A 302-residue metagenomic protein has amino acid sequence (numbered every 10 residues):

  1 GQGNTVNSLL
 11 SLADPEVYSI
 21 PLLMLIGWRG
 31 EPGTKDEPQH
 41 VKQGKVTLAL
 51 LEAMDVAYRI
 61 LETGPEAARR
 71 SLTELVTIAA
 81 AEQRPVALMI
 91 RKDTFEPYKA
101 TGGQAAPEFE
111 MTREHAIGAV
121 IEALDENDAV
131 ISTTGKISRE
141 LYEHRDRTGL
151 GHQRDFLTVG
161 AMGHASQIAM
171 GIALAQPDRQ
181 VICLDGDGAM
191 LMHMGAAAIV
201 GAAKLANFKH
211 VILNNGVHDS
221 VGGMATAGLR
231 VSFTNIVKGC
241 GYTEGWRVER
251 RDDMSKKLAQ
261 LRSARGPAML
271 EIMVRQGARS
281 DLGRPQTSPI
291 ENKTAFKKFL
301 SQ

Functional and structural regions predicted by a protein language model:
G1-E62, E66-I90, E96-Y98, N207-K209: N-terminal alpha/beta PP-like core and its mobile active-site loop of ThDP/TPP-dependent enzymes
Q2-T5, E62-L72, F109-T112, G188-H193 (+1 more regions): Active-site glycine- and acidic-residue-rich loops that bind and position anionic ligands or nucleotide-like cofactors
L12-P15, S19-G44, G118, A123 (+2 more regions): Thiamine diphosphate
A57-R59, E108, T243-W246: Structural signal for short hydrophobic segments within the conserved structured cores of catalytic domains across
R84, E140, A161: Glycine-rich phosphate/pyrophosphate-binding beta-alpha loops
I90-D93, T133-K136, I272-R275: Short, well-ordered beta-to-alpha junction loops that form the rim of enzyme active sites and present histidine/acidic
E96-K99, R139-Y142, S220: Short acidic/His/Gly/Ser-rich catalytic and metal-binding motifs that mark active-site loops of diverse hydrolases
K99-T134: Active-site pocket-lining segments that scaffold enzyme catalytic pockets across diverse folds
